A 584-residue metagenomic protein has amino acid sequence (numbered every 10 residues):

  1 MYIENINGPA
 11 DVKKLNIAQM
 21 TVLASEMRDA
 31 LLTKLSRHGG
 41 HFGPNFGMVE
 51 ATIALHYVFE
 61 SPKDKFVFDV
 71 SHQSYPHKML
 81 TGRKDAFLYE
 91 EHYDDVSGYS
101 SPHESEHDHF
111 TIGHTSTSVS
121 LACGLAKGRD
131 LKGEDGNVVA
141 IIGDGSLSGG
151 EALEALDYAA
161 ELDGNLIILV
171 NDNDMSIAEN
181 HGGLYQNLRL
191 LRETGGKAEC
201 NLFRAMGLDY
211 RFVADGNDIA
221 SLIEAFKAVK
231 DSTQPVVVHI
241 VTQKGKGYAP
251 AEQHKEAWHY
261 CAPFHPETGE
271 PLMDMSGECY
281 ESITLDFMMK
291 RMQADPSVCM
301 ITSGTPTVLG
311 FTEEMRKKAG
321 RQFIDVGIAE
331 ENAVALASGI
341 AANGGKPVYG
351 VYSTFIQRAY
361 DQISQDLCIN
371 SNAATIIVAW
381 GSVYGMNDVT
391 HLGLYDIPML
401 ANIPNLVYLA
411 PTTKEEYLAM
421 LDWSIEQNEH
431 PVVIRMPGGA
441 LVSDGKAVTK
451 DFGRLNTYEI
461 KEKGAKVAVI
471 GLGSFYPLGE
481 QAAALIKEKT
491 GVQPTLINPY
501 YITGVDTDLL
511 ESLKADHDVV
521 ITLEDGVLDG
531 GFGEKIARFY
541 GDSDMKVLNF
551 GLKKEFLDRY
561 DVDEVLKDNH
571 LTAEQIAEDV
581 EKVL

Functional and structural regions predicted by a protein language model:
M1-M79, R204, D215-I219: N-terminal amphipathic, basic-rich helices that act as targeting or association modules
D29-S36, D95-T111, G133-V139, E313-G327 (+4 more regions): Glycine/charged-rich beta-loop-alpha catalytic/anionic-binding loops adjacent to active sites
G39-M48, F68-H72, S100-S120, I142-S146 (+7 more regions): Active-site nucleophile and cofactor-binding loops and adjacent substrate-binding regions of central metabolic enzymes
H41-L162, V298, S303, T312-E313: Cofactor-binding active-site loop characterized by glycine-rich and histidine/acidic residues
A86-V96, E161-M175, C368-W380: A glycine-rich helix N-cap at a beta->alpha junction
D108-F264, E270-G277, S282, D286 (+1 more regions): Glycine-rich ThDP/TPP pyrophosphate-binding loop and its adjacent helix/strand module within ThDP-dependent enzymes
Y248-Q357, Q362-N372, A465, I470-G473: Non-catalytic terminal/interface segments that mediate subunit docking, oligomerization, and allosteric communication
L272-M273, G385-N387, V407, V527 (+1 more regions): Peripheral docking tails and interdomain loops at the edges of cofactor- or intermediate-handling domains
